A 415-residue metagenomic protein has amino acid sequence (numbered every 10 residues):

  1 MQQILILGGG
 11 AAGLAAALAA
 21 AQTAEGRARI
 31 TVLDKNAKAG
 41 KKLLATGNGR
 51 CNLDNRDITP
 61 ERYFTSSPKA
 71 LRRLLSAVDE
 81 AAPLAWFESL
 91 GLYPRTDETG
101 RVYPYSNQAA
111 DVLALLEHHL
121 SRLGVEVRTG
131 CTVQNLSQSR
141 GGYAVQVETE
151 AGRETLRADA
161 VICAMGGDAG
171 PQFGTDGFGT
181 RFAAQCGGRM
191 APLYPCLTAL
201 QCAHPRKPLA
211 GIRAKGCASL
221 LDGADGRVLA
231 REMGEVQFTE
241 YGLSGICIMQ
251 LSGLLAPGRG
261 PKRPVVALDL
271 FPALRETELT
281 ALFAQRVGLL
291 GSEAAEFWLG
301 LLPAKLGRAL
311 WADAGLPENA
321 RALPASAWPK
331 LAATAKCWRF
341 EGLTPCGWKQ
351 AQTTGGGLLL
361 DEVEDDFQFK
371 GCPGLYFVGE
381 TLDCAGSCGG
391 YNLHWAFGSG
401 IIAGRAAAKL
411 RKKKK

Functional and structural regions predicted by a protein language model:
M1-A12, T31: Beta1/beta-strand and adjacent pyrophosphate-binding region of the FAD-binding site in flavoprotein oxidoreductases
L5-L7, L33, V133, T155-Q172 (+4 more regions): Short hydrophobic core segments
A21-N48: Glycine-rich FAD pyrophosphate-binding loop
A37-A39, L44-A45, L53, D57-P60 (+2 more regions): An anion/pyrophosphate-binding glycine-rich loop and adjacent beta-alpha core in soluble alpha-beta enzymes
N48-T96: Glycine-rich active-site loop/strand segments that organize a redox cofactor
T129, R308-A385: A glycine-rich dinucleotide-binding beta-alpha-beta segment and adjacent secondary-structure elements that constitute
T129-G142: A conserved short coil-to-beta-strand element within the FAD-binding core of flavoproteins
A160-R206: Glycine-rich loop(s) and the adjacent beta-strand/alpha-helix scaffold that form part
